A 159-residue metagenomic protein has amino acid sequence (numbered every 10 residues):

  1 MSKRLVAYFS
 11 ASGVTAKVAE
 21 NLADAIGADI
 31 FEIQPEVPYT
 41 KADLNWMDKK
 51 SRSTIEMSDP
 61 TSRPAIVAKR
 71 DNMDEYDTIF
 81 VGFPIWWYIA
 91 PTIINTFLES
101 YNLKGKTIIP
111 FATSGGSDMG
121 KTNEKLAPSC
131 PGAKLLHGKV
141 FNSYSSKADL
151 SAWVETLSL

Functional and structural regions predicted by a protein language model:
M1-T78, Y88-A90, N95, E99 (+1 more regions): N-terminal beta1-alpha1-beta2 submodule of the flavodoxin-like/Rossmannoid cofactor-binding fold
I26-A28, K106, A133-K134: A structural micro-motif
M73, E99-G105, S129-C130: Short, conserved loop/helix-junction motifs that constitute active-site signature segments in enzyme catalytic cores
F83-P84: Glycine-rich, N-terminal phosphate-binding loop of Rossmann-like dinucleotide-binding domains
W87-Y88, G116: Acidic catalytic loop of the alpha/beta-hydrolase fold
I109-S146: Short, glycine-/small-residue-rich phosphate/pyrophosphate-handling segment
